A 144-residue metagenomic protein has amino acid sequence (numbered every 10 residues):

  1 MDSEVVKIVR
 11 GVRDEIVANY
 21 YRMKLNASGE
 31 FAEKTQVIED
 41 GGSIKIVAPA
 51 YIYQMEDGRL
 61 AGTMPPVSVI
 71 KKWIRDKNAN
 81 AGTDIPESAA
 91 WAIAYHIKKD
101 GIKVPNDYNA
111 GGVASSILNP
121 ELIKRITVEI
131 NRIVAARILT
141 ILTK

Functional and structural regions predicted by a protein language model:
M1-G41: Charge-rich, low-complexity N-terminal segments
E30-K144: Charged, low-complexity interaction tracts
